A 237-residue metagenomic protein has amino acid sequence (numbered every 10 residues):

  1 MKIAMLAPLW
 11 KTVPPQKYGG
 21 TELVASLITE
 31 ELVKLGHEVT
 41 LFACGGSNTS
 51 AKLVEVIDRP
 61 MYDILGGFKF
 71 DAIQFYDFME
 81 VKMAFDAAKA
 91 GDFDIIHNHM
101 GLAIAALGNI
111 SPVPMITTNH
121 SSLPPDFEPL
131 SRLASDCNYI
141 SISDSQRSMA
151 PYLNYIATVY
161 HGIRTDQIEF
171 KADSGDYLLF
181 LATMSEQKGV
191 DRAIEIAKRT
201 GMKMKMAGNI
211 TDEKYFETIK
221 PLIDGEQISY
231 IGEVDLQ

Functional and structural regions predicted by a protein language model:
M1-Q237: Catalytic cores of nucleotide-sugar-dependent glycosyltransferases that transfer UDP/GDP/TDP-activated
